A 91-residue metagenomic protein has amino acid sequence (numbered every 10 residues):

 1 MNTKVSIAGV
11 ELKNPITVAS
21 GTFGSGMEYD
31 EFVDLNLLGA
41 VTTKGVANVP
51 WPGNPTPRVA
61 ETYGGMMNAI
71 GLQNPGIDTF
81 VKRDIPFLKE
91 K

Functional and structural regions predicted by a protein language model:
M1-K91: N-terminal capping/small domains of soluble enzymes
